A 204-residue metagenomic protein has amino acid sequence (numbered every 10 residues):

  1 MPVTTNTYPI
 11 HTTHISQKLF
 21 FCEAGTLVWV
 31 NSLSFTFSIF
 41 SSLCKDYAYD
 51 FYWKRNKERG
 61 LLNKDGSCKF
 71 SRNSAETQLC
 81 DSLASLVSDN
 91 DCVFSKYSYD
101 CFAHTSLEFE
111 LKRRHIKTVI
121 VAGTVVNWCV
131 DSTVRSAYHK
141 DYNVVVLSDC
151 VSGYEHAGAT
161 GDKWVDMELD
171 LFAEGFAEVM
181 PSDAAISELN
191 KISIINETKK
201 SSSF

Functional and structural regions predicted by a protein language model:
T7, T12-I15: Short hydrophobic alpha-helical segments enriched in small aliphatic residues
Y8, F20-F21, N31, F35-F40: Aromatic (phenylalanine/tyrosine) cluster motif
S16-V30, Y47-F204: Active-site-adjacent betaalpha module
I39-Y47: Short, solvent-exposed turn/loop segments enriched in Gly/Ser/Thr/Pro and often Arg
